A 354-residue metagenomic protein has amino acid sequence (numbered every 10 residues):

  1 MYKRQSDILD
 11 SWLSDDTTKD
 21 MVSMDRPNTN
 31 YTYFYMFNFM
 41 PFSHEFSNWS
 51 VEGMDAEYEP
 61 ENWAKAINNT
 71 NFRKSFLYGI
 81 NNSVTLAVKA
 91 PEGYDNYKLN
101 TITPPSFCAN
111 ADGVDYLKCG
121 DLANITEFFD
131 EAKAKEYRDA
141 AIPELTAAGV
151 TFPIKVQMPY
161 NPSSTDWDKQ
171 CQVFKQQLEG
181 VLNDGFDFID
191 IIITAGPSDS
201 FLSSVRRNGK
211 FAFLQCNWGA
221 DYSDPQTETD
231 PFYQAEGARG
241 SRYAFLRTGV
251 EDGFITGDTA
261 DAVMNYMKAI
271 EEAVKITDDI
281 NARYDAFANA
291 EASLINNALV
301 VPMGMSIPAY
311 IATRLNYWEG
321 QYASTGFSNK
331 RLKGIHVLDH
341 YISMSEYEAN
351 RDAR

Functional and structural regions predicted by a protein language model:
M1, D15-V22, G180-R242, N297: Periplasmic binding protein-like
M1-K3, Y33-N38, S75-Y78, L86-A87 (+3 more regions): Structural recognition of the beta-strand scaffold that forms the well-ordered cores of secreted hydrolase catalytic
K3-L9, P27-Y33, F213-T229, M303-I307: Ligand-binding clamshell of periplasmic/extracellular solute-binding protein-like
D10-S14, F46-S50, A87-E92, Y97-T101 (+3 more regions): Short, solvent-exposed loop/turn and secondary-structure capping segments
D16-P27, Y35-A66, C108-A132, T146-A147 (+3 more regions): Short, solvent-exposed loop/beta-turn-alpha elements that line the ligand-binding surface or hinge of extracytoplasmic
N28-N30, N69, G149-F152, V205-G209 (+1 more regions): Extracellular/periplasmic catalytic domains that process cell-envelope and extracellular macromolecules
A64-L182, A262, N289, D339-R354: Append "and occasionally in soluble cytosolic enzymes with long acidic Gly/Pro-rich linkers
L86-K89, A140-P162, D261-R314: Bilobed periplasmic-binding protein-like "clamshell/Venus-flytrap" ligand-binding domains
